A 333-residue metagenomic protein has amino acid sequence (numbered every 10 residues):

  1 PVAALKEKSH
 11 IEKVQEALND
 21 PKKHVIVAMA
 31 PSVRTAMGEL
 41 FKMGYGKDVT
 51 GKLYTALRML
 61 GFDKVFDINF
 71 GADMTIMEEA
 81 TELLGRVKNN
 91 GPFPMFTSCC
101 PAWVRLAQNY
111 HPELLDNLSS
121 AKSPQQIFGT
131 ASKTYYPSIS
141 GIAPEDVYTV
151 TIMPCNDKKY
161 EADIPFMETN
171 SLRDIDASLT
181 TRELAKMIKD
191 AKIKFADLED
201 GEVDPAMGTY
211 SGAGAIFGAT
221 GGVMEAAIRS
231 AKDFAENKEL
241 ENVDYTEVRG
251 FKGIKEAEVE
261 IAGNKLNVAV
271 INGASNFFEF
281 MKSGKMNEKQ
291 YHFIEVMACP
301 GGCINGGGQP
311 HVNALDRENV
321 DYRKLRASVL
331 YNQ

Functional and structural regions predicted by a protein language model:
P1-V2, A298: Cysteine-centered iron-sulfur cluster-binding motifs in ferredoxin-type domains/subunits of redox enzymes
E7-Q333: Iron-sulfur-associated redox domains of electron-transfer enzymes in respiratory and anaerobic energy metabolism
